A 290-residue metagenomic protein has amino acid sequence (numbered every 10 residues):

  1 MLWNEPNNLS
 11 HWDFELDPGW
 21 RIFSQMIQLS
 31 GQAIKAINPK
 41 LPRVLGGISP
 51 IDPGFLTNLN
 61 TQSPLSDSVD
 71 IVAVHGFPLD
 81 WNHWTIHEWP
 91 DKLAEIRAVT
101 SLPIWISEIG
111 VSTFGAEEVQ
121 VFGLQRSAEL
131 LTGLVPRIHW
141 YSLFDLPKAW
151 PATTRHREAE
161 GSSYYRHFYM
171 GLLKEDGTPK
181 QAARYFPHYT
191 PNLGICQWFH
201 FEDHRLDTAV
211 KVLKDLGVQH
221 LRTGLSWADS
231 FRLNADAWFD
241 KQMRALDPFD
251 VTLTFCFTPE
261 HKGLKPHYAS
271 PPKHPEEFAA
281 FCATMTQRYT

Functional and structural regions predicted by a protein language model:
M1-I51, V210-T290: Substrate-binding cleft and catalytic face of glycoside hydrolase catalytic domains, especially the flexible beta-alpha
L2, R43-G46, D70-V74, I104-S107 (+4 more regions): Hydrophobic faces of well-ordered beta-strands that scaffold small-molecule active sites in alpha/beta enzyme cores
W3, W12, W20, W81-W84 (+7 more regions): A residue-identity detector for tryptophan
E5, E15, G76-F77, I109-G110 (+2 more regions): Cell-envelope and extracellular/periplasmic
N7, P50, L79, V111-S112 (+4 more regions): Residue-level marker for beta-strand->alpha-helix junctions and adjacent short loops that shape enzyme
D17-Q125, L134, P151, R157-Y165 (+4 more regions): Noncatalytic carbohydrate-binding groove/subsite architecture in carbohydrate-active enzymes
P18, A116-F122, R126, L130-V212 (+8 more regions): Aromatic-rich peripheral "rim/lid" segments of glycoside hydrolase catalytic domains that contact and position glycan
